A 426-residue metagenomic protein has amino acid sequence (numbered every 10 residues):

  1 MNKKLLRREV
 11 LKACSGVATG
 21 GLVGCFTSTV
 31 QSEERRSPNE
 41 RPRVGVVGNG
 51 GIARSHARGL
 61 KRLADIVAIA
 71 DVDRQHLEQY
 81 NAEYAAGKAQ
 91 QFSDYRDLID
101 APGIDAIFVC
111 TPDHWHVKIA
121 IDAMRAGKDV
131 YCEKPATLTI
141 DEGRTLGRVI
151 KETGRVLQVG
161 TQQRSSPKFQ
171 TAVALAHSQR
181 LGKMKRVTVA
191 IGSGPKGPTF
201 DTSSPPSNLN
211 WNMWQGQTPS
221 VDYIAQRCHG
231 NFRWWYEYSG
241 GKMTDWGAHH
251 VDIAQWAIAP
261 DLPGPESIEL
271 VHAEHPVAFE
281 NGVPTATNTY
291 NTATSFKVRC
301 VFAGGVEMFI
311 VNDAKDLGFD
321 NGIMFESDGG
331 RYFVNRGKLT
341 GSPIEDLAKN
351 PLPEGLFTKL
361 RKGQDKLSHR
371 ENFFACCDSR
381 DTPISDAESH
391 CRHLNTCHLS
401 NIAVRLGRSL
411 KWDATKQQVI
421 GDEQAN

Functional and structural regions predicted by a protein language model:
M1-A18: N-terminal secretory signal peptides and thylakoid transit peptides that target proteins across membranes
C14-A85, S166, A254: N-terminal Rossmann-like dinucleotide-binding module
C14-L22, S55, A225, S239-P263 (+3 more regions): C-terminal helical cap and adjacent loop that interface with cofactors, partners, or active-site loops
I107-F108: N-terminal Rossmann-like NAD(P) cofactor-binding module of classical short-chain dehydrogenase/reductase
P112-D113, V117-S165, Q179: Beta-strand-loop-alpha-helix segment that lines the small-molecule cofactor/substrate pocket of alpha/beta enzymes
R148-R155, T171-R186, S203-P205: Basic phosphate/pyrophosphate-binding loop/patch that engages nucleotide-derived ligands
R180-P198, N210-I224, E266-P276, E307-D313: NAD(P)-dependent dehydrogenases' Rossmann-like dinucleotide-binding region
N212-A303: Rossmann-like dinucleotide-binding domain that binds NAD(P)(H)
